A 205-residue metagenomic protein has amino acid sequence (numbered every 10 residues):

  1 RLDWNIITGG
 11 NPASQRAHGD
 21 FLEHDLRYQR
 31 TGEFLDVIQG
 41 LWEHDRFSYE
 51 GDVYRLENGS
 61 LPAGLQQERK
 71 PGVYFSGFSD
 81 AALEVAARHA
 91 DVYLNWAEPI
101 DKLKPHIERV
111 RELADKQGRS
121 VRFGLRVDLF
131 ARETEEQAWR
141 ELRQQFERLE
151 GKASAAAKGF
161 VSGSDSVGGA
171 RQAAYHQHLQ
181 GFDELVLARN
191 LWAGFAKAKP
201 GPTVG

Functional and structural regions predicted by a protein language model:
D3-G9, S76: Non-cysteine beta-strand/loop elements that form the S-adenosyl-L-methionine
I6, H18-D20, H24-R69, A97-G205: An alpha-helical appendage that flanks or caps ligand/catalytic pockets
G9-Q15: Short, conserved phosphate-binding/catalytic loop or strand-edge motifs used in phosphoryl-/nucleotidyl-transfer
G72-G77, G124: Short beta-strand-to-loop elements that line the ligand-binding cleft of bilobed periplasmic-binding protein-like
F75-V85: Short, acidic/polar
D91: Receiver (REC) domain switch/active-site residues of two-component response regulators
